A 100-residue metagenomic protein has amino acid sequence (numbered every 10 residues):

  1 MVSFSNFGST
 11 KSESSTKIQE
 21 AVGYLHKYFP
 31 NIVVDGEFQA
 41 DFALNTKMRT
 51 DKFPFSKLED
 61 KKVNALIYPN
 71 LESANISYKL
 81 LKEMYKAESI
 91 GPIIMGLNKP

Functional and structural regions predicted by a protein language model:
M1-N6: Structured, hydrophobic secondary-structure cores that serve as assembly/anchoring elements
G8-A21: Glycine- and acidic-residue-enriched helix-capping/strand-helix junction motifs
S14, Y24-P100: Glycine-rich phosphate/nucleotide-binding loop
